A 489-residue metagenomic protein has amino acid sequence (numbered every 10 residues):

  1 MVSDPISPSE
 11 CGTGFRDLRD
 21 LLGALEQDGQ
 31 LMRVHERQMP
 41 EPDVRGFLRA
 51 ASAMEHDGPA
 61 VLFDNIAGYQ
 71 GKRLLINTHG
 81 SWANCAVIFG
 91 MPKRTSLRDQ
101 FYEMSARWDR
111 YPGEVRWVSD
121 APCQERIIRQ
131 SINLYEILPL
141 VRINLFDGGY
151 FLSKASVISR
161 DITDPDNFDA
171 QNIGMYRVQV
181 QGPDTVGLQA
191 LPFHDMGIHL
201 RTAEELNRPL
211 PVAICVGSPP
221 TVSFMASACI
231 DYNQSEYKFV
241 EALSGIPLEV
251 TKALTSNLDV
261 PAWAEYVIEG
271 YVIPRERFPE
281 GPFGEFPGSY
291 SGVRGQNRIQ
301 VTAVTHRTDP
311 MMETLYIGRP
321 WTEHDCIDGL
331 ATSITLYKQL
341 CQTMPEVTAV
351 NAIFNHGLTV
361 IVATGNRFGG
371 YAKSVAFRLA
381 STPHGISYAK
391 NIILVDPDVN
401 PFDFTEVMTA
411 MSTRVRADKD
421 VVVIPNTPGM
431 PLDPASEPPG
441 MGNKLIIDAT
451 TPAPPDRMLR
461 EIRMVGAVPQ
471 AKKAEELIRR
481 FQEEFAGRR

Functional and structural regions predicted by a protein language model:
V2-F283, G288-R298, T302-R489: Extended, highly charged
